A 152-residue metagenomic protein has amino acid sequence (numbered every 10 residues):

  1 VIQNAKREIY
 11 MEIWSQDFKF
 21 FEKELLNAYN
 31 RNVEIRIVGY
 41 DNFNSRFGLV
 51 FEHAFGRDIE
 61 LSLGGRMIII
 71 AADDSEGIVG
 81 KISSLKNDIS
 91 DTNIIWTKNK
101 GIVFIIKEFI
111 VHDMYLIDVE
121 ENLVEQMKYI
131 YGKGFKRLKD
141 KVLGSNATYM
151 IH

Functional and structural regions predicted by a protein language model:
V1-M11: Interdomain hinge/linker segments and adjacent boundary elements that couple functional modules
S15, F20-H152: PLD/PLD-like phosphodiesterase catalytic module centered on the HKD motif
